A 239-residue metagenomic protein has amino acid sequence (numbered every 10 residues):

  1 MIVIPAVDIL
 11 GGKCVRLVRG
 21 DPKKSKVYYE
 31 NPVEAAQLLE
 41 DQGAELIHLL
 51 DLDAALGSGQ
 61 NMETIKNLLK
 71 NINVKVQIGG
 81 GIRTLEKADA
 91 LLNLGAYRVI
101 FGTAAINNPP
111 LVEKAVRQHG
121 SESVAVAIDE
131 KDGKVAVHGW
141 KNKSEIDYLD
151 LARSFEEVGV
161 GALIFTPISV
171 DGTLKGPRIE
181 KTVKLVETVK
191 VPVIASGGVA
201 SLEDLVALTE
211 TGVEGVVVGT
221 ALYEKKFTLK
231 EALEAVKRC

Functional and structural regions predicted by a protein language model:
I2-A6, L46, N73-Q77, Y97-I100 (+5 more regions): Structural preference for beta-strand elements that scaffold enzyme active sites
D8, L39, I47, L91 (+5 more regions): Conserved, mostly hydrophobic/aromatic
G12-V15, R19-K24, A96-D171: Conserved anion-binding
L46-T64, I164-K175: Glycine-rich, proline-tolerant flexible connector loops at the mouths of alpha/beta enzymes
G59-K66, P109, K141-D150, K175-K184: Charged helix-capping and loop-helix junction motifs
N61-H119: Glycine/small-residue-rich loop that forms an oxyanion/phosphate-binding "nest" at active or ligand-binding sites
I72, V76-R98, E180-V216: Catalytic cores of alpha/beta
A90-L111, P167-S169, G197-S201, E210-E231: Glycine-rich phosphate-binding active-site loops on the catalytic face of alpha/beta enzymes
